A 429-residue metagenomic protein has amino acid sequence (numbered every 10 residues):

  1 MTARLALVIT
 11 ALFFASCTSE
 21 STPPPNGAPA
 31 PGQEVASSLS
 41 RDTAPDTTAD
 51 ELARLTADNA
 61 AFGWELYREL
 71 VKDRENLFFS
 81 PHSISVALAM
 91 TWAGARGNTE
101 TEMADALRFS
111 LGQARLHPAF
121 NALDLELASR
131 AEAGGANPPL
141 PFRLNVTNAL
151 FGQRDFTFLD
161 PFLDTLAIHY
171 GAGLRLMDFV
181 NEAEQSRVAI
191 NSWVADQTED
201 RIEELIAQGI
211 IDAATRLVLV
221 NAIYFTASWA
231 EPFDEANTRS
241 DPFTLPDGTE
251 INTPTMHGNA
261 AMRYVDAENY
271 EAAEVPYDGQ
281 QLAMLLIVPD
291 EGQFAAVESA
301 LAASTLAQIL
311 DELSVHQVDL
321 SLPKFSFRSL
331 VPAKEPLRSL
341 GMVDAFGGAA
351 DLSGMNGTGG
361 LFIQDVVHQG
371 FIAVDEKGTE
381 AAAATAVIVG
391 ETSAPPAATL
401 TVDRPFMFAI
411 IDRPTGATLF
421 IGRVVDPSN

Functional and structural regions predicted by a protein language model:
T2, I9-V180, R413, V424: Detector for small/aliphatic-rich hydrophobic stretches
A30, R74, G112-E291, D311-P396: Non-catalytic, conformational "gating/processing" segments within enzyme and secreted inhibitor domains
P81, R108, P289-E291, P323 (+3 more regions): Proline-rich low-complexity regions
T99-A104, Q293-V297, S329-P332, A382 (+2 more regions): Extracytoplasmic/secreted cell-surface and envelope-processing proteins
T101-L107, F233-P242, A295-S304: Short Gly/aromatic-enriched secondary-structure transition segments
L219, E271-I287, P395-N429: Extended hydrophobic
A303-L306, L337: C-terminal, non-catalytic macromolecule-binding modules
